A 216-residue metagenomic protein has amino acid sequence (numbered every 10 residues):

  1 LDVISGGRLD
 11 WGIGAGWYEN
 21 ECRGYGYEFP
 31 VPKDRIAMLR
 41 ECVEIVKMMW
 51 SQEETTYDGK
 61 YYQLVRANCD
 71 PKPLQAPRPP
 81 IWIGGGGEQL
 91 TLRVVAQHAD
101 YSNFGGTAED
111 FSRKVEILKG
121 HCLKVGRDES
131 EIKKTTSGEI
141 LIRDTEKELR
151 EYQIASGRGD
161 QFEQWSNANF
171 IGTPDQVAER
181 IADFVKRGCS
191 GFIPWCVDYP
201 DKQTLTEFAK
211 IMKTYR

Functional and structural regions predicted by a protein language model:
D2-R216: Active-site-adjacent structural elements that line small-molecule/cofactor binding pockets in enzymes
